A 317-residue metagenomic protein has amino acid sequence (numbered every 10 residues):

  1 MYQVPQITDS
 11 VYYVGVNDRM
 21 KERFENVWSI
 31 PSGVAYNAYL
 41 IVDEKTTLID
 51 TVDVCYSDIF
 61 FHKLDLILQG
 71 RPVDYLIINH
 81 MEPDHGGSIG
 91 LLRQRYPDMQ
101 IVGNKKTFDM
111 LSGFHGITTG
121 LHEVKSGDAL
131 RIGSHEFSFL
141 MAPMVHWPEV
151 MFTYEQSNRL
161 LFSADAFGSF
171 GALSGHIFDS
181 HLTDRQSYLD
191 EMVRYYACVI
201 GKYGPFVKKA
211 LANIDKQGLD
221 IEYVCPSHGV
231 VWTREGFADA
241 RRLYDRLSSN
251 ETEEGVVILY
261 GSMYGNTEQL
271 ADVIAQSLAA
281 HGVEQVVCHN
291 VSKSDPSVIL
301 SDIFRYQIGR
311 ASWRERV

Functional and structural regions predicted by a protein language model:
V4-L64, L68, F152-E155, R159-S163 (+2 more regions): Conserved beta-strand hairpin/beta-sheet module of binuclear metal-dependent hydrolase folds, prominently
P5-D9, V102-V150, F206-K209: Metallo-beta-lactamase
E44, C55-V102: Active-site metal-binding motif and surrounding structural segment of the metallo-beta-lactamase
I49-T51, V73-M81, I101-K105, L161-A164 (+1 more regions): Active-site neighborhood of phospho(di)ester-bond hydrolases with catalytic His/Asp-centered motifs
E136-P226, T233: Metallo-beta-lactamase
G218, L300-R305: A short, aliphatic-rich alpha-helical micro-motif
D272-V287: Short helix-loop-beta junction
I308-V317: Residue-level detector of conserved catalytic or cofactor/ligand-binding positions in enzyme active sites
